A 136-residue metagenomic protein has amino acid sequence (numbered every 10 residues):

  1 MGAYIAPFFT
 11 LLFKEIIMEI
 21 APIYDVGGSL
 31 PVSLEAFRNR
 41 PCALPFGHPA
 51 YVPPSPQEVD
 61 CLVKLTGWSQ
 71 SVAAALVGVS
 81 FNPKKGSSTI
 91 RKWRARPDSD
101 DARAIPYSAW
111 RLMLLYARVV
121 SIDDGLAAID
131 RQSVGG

Functional and structural regions predicted by a protein language model:
Y4-I5, L12-S33, H48-P49, L115-G136: Short, charged recognition helix plus adjacent turn of helix-turn-helix-like nucleic-acid-binding domains
E35-S69: A short, Lys/Arg-rich alpha-helix, primarily the initiator
V52, Q70, P83, S87 (+1 more regions): Alpha-helix N-cap/helix-initiation sites
V63, A74, G78: The alpha-helix within a helix-turn-helix
V72-A74, P83, V120-D124: Substrate-binding/catalytic groove segments of enzymes that remodel or degrade extracellular structural polymers
V77-A102: Recognition helix of helix-turn-helix/homeodomain-like DNA-binding domains that insert into the DNA major groove
D98-G125: DNA major-groove recognition helix of helix-turn-helix/homeodomain DNA-binding modules
